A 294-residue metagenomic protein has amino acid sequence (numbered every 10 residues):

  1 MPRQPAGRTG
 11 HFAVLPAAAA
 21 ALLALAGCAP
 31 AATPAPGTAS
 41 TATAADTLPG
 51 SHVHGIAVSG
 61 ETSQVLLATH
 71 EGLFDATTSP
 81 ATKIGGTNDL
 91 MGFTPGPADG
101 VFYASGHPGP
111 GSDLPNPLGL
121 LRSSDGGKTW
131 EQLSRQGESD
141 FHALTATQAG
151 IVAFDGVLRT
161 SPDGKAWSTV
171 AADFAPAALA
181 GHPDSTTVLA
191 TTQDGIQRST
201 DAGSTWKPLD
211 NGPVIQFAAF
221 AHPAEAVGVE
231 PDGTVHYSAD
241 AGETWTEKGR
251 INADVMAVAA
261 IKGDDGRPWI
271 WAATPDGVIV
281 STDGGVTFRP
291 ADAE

Functional and structural regions predicted by a protein language model:
L23-G27: C-terminal motif of bacterial Sec signal peptides marking the signal peptidase cleavage site
A29-A32: Bacterial signal peptide processing site
A45-A76, G85-F93: Beta-strand-rich domains and repeat architectures in extracellular enzymes and scaffolds, especially beta-propellers
V58-T62, G96-D99, A146-A149, P183-S185 (+2 more regions): Residue-level detector of Asp-centered blade-edge/turn motifs that repeat once per structural unit in beta-propeller
E71-G85, L90, P117-L133, L158-T169 (+3 more regions): Asp-box/BNR beta-propeller loop motif
T87-G92, Q136-F141, D173-A178, N211-Q216 (+2 more regions): Short coil/turn segments at the loop-to-beta-strand junctions that recur within blades of beta-propeller repeat folds
G111-P117, A153-F154, A190-T191, E230-P231: Short, solvent-exposed loop/turn segments at conserved positions within beta-propeller repeat blades
